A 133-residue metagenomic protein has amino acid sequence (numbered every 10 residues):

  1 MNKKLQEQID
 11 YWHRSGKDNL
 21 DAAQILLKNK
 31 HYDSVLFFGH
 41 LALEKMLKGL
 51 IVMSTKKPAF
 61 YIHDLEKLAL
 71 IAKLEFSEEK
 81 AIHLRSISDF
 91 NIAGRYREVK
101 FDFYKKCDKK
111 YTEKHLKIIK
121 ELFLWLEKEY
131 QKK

Functional and structural regions predicted by a protein language model:
M1-K133: Terminal alpha-helical segments
